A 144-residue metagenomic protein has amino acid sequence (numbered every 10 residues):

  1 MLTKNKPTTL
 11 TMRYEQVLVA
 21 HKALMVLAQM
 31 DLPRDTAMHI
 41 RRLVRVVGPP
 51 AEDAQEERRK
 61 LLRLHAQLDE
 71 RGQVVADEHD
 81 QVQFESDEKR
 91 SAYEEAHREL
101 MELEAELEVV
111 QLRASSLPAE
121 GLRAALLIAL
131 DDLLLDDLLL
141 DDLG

Functional and structural regions predicted by a protein language model:
T9-H65: N-terminal interaction modules that seed assembly of large macromolecular complexes
Q55-G144: Low-complexity intrinsically disordered segments
